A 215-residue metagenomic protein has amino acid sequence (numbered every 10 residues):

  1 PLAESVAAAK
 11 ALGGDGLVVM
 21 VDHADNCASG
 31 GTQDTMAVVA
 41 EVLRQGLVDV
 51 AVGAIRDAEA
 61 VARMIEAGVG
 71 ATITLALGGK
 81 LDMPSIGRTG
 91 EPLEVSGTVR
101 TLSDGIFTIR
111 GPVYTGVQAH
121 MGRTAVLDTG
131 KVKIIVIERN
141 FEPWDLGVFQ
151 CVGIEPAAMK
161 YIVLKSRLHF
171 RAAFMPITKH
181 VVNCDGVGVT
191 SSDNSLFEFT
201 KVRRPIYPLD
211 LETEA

Functional and structural regions predicted by a protein language model:
P1-G130, I135-I137: Hard-cation-handling environments
D104-A215: Extended hydrophobic packing segments that form well-structured cores
